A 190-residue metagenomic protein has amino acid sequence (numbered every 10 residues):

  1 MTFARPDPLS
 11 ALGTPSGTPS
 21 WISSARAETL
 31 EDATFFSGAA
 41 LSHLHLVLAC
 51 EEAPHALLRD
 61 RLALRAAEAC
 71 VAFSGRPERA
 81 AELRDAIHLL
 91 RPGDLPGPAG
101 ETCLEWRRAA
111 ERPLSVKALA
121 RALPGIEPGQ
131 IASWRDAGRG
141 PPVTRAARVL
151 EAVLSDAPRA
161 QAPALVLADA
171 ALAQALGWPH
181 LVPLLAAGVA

Functional and structural regions predicted by a protein language model:
M1-A190: FIC/Doc superfamily catalytic core
